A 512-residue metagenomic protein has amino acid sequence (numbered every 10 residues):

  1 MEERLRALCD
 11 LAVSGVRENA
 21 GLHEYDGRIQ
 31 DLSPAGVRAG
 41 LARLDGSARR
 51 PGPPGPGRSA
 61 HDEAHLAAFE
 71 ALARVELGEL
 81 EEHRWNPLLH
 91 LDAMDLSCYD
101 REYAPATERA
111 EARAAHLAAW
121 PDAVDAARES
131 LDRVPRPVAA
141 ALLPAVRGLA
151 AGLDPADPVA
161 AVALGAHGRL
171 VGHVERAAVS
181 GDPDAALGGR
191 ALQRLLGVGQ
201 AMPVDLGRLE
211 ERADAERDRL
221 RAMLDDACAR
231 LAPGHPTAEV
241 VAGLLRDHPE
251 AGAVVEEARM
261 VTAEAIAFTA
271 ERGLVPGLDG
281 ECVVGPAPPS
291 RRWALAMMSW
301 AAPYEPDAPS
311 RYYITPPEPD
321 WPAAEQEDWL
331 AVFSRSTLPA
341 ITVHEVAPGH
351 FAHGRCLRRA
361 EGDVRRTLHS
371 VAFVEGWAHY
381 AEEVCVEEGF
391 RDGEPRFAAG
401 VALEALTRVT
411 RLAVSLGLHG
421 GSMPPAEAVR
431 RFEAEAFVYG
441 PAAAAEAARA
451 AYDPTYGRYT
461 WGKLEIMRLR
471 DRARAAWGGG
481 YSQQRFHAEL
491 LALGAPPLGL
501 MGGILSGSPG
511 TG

Functional and structural regions predicted by a protein language model:
M1-G512: N-terminal maturation segment of proteins
